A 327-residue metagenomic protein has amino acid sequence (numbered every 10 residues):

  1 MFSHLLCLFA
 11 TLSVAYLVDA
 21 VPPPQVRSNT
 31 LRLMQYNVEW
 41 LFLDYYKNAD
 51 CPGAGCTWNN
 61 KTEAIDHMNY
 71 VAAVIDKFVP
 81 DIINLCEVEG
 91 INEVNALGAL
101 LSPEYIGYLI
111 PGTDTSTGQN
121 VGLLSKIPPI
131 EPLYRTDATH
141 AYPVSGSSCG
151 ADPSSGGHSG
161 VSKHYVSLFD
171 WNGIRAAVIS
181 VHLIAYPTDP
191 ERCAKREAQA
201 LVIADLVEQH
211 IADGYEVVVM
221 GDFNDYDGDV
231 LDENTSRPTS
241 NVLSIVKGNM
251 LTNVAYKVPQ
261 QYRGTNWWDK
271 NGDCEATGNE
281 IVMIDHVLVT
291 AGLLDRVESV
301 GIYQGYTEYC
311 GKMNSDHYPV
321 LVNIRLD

Functional and structural regions predicted by a protein language model:
L5-S13: Sec-dependent N-terminal signal peptides
Y16-L100, E104, L109-Q119, L201 (+1 more regions): N-terminal, active-site-proximal structural segment of metallo-dependent hydrolase catalytic domains
V21, D205-V218, D225-D327: Metal-dependent phosphoester-hydrolase catalytic domains
L33-V38, V71-V94, L124, V178 (+4 more regions): Active-site beta-strand/loop signature of hydrolases that rely on acidic residues for catalysis
V38-F42, V88-N92, G112-T117, P128-I130 (+4 more regions): Solvent-exposed loop/turn segments at secondary-structure junctions within structured extracellular/periplasmic domains
C56-T62, V79-L85, I110-P111, P153-S155 (+5 more regions): Second-shell loop/turn segments in exported
I82, V88-R175, L183: Structured beta-strand-rich core segments of catalytic domains in phosphoester-bond hydrolases
I174, I179-R192: Active-site His/acidic residue clusters
